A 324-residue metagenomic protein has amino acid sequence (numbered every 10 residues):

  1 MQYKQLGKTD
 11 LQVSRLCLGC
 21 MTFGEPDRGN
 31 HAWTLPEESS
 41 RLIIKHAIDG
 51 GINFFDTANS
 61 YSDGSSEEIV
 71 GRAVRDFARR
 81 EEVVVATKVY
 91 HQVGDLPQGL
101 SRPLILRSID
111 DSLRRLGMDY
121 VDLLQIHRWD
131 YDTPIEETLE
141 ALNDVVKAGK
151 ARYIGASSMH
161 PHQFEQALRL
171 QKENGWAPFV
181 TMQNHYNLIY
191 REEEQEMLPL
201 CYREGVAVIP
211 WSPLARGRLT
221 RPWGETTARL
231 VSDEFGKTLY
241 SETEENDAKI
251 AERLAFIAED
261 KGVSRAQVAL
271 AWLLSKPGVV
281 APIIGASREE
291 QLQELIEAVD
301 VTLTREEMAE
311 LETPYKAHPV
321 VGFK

Functional and structural regions predicted by a protein language model:
M1-V83: N-terminal binding-site loop/beta-alpha segment at the start of enzyme catalytic domains that lines or forms
L18, T57, T87, L123-I126 (+4 more regions): Conserved beta-strand positions
G24-E38, Q92-P103, D132: Active-site mouth loops of central-metabolism enzymes
W33-A47, L100-L116, F164-R169: Short, acidic/polar
A58-E67, Q92-V93, D130-P134, P161-H162 (+1 more regions): Acidic-and-aromatic substrate-binding clefts and catalytic sites of carbohydrate-active enzymes
A73-E82, R114-G117, V146, L168-N174: Acidic (Asp/Glu)-rich catalytic clusters
R114-T133: Active-site groove signature of glycoside hydrolases
T133-T313: Beta/alpha (TIM)-barrel catalytic core signal, keyed to glycine-rich beta->alpha loops juxtaposed to Asp/Glu that bind
